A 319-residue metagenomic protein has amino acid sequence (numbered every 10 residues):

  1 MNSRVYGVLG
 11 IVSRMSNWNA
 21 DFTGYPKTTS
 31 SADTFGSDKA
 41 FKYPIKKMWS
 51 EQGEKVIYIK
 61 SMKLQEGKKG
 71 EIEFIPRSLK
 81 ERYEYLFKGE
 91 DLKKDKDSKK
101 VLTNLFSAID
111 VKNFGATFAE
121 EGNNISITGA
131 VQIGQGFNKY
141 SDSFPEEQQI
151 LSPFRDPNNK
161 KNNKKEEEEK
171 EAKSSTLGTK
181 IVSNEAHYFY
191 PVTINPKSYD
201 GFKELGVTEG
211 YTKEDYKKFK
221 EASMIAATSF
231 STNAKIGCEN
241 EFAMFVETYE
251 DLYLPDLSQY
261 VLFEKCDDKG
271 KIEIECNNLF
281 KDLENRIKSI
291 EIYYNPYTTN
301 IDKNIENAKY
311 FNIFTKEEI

Functional and structural regions predicted by a protein language model:
M1-I319: Basic polyanion-binding and macromolecular-assembly surfaces
